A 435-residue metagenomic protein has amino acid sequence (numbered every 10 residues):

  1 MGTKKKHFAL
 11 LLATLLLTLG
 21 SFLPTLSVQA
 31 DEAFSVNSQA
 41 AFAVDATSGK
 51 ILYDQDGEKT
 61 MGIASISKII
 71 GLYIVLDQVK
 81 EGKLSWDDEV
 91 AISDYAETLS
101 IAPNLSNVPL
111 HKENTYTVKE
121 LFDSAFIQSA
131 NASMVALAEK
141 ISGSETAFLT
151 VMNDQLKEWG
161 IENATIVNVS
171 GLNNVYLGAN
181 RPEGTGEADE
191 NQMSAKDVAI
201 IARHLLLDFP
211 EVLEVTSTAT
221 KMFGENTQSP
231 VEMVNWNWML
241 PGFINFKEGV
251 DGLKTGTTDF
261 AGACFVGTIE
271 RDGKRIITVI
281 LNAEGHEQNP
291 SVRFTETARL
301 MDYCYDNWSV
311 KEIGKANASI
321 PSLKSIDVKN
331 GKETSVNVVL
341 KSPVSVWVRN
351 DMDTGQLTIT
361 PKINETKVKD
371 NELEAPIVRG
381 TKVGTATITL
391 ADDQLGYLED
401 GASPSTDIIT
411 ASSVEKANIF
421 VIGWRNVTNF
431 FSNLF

Functional and structural regions predicted by a protein language model:
G2-Q29: Sec-dependent N-terminal signal peptides of Gram-positive bacterial secreted proteins and lipoproteins
G2-T3, V151-L156, S432: Periplasmic/cell-envelope proteins involved in peptidoglycan metabolism and beta-lactam response
K4-K5, I63, N114, V118 (+2 more regions): Structural motif marking the loop-to-transmembrane transition
A9, S38, T60, A102 (+2 more regions): Hydrophobic alpha-helical segments and their boundary regions
G20, D31, K80-G82, D259 (+2 more regions): Generic marker of residues within folded, mature protein domains
T25-K196, A202, L206-F209: Active-site-adjacent loops and short helices of periplasmic peptidoglycan-processing enzymes
G186-Q192, K196-F435: Domain-terminus/edge residues, biased toward the C-terminal soluble/receptor-binding domains of extracytoplasmic
